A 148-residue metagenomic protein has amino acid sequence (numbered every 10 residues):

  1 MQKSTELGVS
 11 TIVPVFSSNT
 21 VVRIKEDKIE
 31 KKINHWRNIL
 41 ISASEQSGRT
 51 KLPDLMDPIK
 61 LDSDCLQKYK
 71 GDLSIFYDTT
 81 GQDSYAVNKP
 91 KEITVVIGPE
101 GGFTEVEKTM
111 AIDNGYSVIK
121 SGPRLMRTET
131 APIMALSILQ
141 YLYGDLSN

Functional and structural regions predicted by a protein language model:
M1-L73: RNA substrate-binding interface of SAM-dependent RNA methyltransferases
Q46, V96-E100, K120: Short glycine/serine/threonine-biased micro-segments
P58-K60, Y77-T79, S121: Conserved beta-strand termini and adjacent loop/short-helix elements that scaffold enzyme active sites in alpha/beta
K70-I75, K91-I93, Y116: Short coil/turn segments at beta-strand junctions that form active-site/ligand-binding loops
L73-D78, G98: Short, hydrophobic beta-strand segments that form beta-sheet elements in well-ordered domains
D78-K89: Strongly charged, low-complexity linkers/loops
P90-M110: A C-terminal functional module that forms or caps the active site or interfaces directly with catalytic machinery
E105-N148: Structured adenosyl-cofactor binding patch, chiefly the S-adenosyl-L-methionine
